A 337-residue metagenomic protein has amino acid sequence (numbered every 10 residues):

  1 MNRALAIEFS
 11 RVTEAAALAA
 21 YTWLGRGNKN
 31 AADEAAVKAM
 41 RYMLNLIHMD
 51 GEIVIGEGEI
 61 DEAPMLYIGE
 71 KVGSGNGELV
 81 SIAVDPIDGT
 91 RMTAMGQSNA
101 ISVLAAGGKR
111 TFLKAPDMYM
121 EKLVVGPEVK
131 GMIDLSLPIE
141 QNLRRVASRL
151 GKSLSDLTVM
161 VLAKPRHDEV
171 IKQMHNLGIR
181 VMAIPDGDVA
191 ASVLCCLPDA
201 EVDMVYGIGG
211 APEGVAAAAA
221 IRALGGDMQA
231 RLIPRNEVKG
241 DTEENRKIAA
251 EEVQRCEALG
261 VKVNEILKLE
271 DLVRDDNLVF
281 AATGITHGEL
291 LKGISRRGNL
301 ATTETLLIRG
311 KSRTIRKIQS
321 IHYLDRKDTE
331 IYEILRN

Functional and structural regions predicted by a protein language model:
M1-A83, S148, H175, V189-A190 (+3 more regions): N-terminal subdomain of lithium-sensitive/metallo-dependent phosphomonoesterases centered on the IMPase/IPPase/PAP
L5, L194-N337: Oxyanion/phosphate-interacting regions
I53-E57, I82-V84, T93-M95, K114-A115 (+5 more regions): General beta-strand structural signal in soluble alpha/beta enzymes
M65-Y67, A94-Q97, A115-M118, E169-H175 (+3 more regions): Short acidic, glycine/serine/threonine-rich loops at helix termini
G77-D88, M92-T111: DPxDG-like acidic metal-binding loop motif
G108-A183, G288-L290, E304-I334: Acidic beta-strand-loop-alpha-helix segment within the catalytic core of divalent metal-dependent phosphate-processing
M174-V181, D188-L194, P198-V202: Glycine-rich ThDP/TPP pyrophosphate-binding loop and its adjacent helix/strand module within ThDP-dependent enzymes
